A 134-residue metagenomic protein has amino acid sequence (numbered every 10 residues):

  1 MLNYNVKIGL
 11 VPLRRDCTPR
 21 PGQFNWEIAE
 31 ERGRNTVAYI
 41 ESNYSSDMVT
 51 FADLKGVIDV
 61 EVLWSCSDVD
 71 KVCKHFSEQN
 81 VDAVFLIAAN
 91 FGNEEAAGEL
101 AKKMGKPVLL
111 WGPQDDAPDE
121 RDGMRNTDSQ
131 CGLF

Functional and structural regions predicted by a protein language model:
M1-F134: An N-terminal assembly and electron-transfer interface module characteristic of large anaerobic redox and radical
